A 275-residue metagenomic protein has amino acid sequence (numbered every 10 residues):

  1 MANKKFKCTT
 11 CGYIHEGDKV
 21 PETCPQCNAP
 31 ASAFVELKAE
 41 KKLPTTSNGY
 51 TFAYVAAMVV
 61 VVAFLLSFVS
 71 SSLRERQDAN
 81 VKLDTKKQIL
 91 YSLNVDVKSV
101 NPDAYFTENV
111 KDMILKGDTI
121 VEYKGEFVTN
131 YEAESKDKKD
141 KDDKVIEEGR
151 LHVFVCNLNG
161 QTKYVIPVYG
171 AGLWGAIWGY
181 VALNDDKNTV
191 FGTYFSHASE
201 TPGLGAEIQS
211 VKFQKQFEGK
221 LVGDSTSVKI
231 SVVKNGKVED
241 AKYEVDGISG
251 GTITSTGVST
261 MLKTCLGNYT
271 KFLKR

Functional and structural regions predicted by a protein language model:
M1-A2, Y13-D18: Short, flexible, mixed-charge glycine/proline-rich loop motifs that serve as phosphate/nucleic-acid-contacting
M1-N3, A33-T45: Intrinsically disordered, low-complexity segments
K5, P21: Residues immediately within or flanking Cys/His clusters that coordinate Zn2+ in small zinc-binding modules
T9, P25: Cys/His/Pro-rich metal-binding microdomains
G12, N28: Cys/His-coordinated zinc-binding microdomains
H15, A31-A33: Cys/His-rich microdomains that often coordinate metals
C24, P30: Cys/His-rich short segments
K42-R275: Flexible, solvent-exposed loop/hinge segments and secondary-structure transition points
